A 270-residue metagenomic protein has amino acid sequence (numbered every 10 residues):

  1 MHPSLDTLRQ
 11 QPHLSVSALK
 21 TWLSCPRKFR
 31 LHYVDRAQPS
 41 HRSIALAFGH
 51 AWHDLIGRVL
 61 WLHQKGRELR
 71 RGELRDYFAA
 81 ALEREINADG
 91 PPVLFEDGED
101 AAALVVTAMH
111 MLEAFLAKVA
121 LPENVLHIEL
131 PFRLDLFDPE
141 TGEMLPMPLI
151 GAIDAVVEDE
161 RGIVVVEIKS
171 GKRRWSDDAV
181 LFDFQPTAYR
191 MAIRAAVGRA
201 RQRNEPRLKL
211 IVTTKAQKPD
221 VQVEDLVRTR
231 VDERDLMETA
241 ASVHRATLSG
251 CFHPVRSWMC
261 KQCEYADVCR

Functional and structural regions predicted by a protein language model:
S4, R9, H13-L14, D177-A179 (+1 more regions): Metal-dependent nuclease catalytic regions and adjoining charged, substrate-binding loops involved in nucleic-acid end
Q11-P26, P146-E160, T229-E233: An acidic intrinsically disordered interaction segment
L19-Q64, V105, M109, H127-L130 (+1 more regions): Nuclease catalytic cores
W22-R30, A51, L69-P91, E160 (+1 more regions): Short, compositionally biased low-complexity segments
P26-P39, D89-G90, G162-G171, T239-T247: Short amphipathic alpha-helical segments and their helix-coil junctions
F29-D35, I56, V166-S170, V212-V223 (+1 more regions): Short acidic (Asp/Glu) and glycine-rich catalytic loops that position anionic groups and cofactors
L55-L136: A non-catalytic, helix-rich entry segment at domain boundaries
H127-V197: Non-catalytic protein-protein interaction segments used by genome-maintenance enzymes to assemble and couple activities
